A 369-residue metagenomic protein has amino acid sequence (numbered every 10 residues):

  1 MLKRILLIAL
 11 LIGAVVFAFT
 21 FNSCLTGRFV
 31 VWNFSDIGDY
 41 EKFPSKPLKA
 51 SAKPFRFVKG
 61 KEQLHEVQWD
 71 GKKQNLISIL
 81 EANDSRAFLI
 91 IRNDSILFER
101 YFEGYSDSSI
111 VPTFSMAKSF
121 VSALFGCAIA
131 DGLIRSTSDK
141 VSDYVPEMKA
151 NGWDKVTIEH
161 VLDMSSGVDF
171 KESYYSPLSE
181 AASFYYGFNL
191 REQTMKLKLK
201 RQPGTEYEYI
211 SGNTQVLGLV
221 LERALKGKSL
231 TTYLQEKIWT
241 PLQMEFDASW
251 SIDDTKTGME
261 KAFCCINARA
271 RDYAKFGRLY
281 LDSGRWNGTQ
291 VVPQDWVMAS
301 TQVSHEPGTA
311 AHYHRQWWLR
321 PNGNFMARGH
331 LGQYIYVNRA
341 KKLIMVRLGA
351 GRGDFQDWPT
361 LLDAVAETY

Functional and structural regions predicted by a protein language model:
M1-Y105, I134, A364-Y369: N-terminal leader/targeting segments and the immediately adjacent pre-domain N-terminus
A82-S85, S109, H330-L331: Short, small/polar residue-rich loop motifs at catalytic or cofactor-binding pockets
D94, V111-S136, V161, L217-L221 (+1 more regions): Active-site SXXK
D131-D169, K196, L225-F263: Active-site helix/loop module of the DD-peptidase/beta-lactamase fold, centered on the serine-lysine SxxK catalytic
Y175-I252, K261: Catalytic-site signature segments of enzymes, centered on catalytic residues
N213-L221, A262-R285, Q333-G349: Active-site-proximal alpha-helical segments within enzyme catalytic domains
Y233-S300: Active-site-proximal binding-pocket segments
E245-S251, V297-I344: Active-site Gly/Thr loop motif
